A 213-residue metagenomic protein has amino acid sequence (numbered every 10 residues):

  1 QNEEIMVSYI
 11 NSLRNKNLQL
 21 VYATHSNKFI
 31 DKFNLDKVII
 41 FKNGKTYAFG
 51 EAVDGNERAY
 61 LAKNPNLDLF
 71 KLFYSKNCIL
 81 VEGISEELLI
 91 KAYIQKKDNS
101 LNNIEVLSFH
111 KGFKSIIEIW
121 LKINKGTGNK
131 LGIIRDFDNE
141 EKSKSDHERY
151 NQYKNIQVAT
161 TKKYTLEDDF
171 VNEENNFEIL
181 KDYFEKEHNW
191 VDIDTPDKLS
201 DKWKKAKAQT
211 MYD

Functional and structural regions predicted by a protein language model:
Q1-E4, K32-F33: Conserved ATPase-coupling elements of RecA-like P-loop NTPase cores
E3-E4, K91, I117, K144: Conserved strand-to-helix beginnings and helix N-cap segments that scaffold or border functional pockets
E4-N15: Helical segment within the ABC ATPase nucleotide-binding domain
N15, K28-N139: RecA-like P-loop NTPase motor core
N15-V21: Loop/turn-to-beta-strand initiation segments
A23-H25: H-loop/switch region of ABC-family ATPase nucleotide-binding domains
I134-Y212: Activity-critical C-terminal alpha-helical subdomain
